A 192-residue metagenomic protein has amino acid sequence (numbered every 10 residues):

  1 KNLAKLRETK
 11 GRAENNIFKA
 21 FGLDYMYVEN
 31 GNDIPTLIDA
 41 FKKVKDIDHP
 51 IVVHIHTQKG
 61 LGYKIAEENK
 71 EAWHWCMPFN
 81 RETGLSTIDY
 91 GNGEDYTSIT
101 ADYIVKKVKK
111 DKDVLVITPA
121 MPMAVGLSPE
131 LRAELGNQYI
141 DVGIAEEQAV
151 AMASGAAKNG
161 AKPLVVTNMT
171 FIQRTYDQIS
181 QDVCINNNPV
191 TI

Functional and structural regions predicted by a protein language model:
K1-E8: Active-site cavity-forming subdomains of large catalytic enzyme subunits
T9-E14, K19-I192: Thiamine diphosphate
